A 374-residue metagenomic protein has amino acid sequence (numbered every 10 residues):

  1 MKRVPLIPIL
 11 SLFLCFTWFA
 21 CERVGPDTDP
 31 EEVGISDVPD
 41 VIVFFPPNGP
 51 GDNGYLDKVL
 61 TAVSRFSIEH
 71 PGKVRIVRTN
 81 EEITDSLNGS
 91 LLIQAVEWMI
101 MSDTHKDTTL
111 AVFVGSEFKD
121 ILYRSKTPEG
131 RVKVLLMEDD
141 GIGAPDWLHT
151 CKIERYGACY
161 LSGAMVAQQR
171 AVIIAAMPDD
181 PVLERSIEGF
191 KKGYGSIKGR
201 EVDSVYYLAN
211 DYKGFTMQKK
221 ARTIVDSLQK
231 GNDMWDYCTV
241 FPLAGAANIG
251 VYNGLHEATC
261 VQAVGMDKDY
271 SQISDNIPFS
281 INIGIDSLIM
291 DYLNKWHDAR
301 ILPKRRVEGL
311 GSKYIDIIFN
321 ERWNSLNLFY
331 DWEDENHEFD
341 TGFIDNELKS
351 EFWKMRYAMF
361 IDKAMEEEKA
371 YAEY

Functional and structural regions predicted by a protein language model:
T17-A20: C-terminal motif of bacterial Sec signal peptides marking the signal peptidase cleavage site
E22-V24: Bacterial signal peptide processing site
V41-A62, F66, V77-G89, V182-E184: Extracytoplasmic "Venus flytrap"
V43-F44, H105-S116, L135-M137, I173 (+2 more regions): Periplasmic-binding protein-like
V63, Y160-D203, R305-E338: An alpha-beta-alpha
T127-K152, D269-S274: Flexible loop/hinge segments that line or gate small-molecule binding clefts
T150-A171, N282-I301: Hydrophobic alpha-helical segments within soluble ligand-binding/sensing domains
K295-Y374: Hinge/cleft segment of the Venus flytrap/periplasmic-binding protein
